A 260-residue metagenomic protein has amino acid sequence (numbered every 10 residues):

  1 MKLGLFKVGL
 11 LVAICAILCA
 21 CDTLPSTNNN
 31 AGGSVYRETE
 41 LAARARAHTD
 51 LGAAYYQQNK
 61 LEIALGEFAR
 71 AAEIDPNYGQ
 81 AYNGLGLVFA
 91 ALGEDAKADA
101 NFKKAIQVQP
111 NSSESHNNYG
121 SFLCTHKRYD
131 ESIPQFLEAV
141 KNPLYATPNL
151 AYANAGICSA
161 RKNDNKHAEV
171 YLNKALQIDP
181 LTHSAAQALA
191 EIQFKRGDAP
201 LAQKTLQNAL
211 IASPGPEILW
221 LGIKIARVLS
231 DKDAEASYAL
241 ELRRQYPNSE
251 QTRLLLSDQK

Functional and structural regions predicted by a protein language model:
I17-A20: C-terminal motif of bacterial Sec signal peptides marking the signal peptidase cleavage site
P25-T39, I211-K260: Terminal, low-structured helical/coil segments at or just beyond the last alpha-helical repeat
E40, I74, V108, N142-L144 (+3 more regions): Structural marker of alpha-solenoid helical repeat scaffolds
R44, Y78, S112, A146-P148 (+3 more regions): Residue-level recognition of tetratricopeptide repeat
D50, G84-L87, A91, N118 (+3 more regions): Canonical tetratricopeptide repeat
A81, S115, F122, N149-A151 (+3 more regions): TPR alpha-solenoid repeat register
